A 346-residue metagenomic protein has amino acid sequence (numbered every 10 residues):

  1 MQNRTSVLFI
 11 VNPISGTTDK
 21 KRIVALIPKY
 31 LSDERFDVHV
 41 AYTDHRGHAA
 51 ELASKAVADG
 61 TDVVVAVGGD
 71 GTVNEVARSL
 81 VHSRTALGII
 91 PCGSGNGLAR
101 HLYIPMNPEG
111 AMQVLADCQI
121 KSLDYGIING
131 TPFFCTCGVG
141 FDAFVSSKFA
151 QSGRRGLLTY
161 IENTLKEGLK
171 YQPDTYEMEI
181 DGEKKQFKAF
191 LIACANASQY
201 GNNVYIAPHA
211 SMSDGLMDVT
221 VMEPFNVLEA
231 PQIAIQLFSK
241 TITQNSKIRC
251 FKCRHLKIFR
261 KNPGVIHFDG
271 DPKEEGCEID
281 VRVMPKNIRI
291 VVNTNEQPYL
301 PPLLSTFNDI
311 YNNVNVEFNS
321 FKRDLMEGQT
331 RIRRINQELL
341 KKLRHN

Functional and structural regions predicted by a protein language model:
M1-V64, Q297, S305-N319, R334-N346: ATP/NTP phosphate-donor binding region
K20, I180, V221-N346: ATP/nucleoside-binding phosphotransfer catalytic cores, i.e., glycine-rich phosphate-binding loops
E34, H82-A86, I90-C194: Catalytic core of DAGKc-family lipid kinases
A49, G71-V76, G97: Short glycine/serine/threonine-rich phosphate/pyrophosphate-binding segments that cradle anionic phosphate groups
A66-D70: N-terminal glycine-rich "phosphate-gripper" loop used for MgATP/nucleotide binding and carboxylate activation
T131-C137, Q186-F187, L191-A195, Y200-G201 (+4 more regions): Short hydrophobic-aromatic micro-motifs
A193, A197-I242: Internal helical hairpin/lid segments
